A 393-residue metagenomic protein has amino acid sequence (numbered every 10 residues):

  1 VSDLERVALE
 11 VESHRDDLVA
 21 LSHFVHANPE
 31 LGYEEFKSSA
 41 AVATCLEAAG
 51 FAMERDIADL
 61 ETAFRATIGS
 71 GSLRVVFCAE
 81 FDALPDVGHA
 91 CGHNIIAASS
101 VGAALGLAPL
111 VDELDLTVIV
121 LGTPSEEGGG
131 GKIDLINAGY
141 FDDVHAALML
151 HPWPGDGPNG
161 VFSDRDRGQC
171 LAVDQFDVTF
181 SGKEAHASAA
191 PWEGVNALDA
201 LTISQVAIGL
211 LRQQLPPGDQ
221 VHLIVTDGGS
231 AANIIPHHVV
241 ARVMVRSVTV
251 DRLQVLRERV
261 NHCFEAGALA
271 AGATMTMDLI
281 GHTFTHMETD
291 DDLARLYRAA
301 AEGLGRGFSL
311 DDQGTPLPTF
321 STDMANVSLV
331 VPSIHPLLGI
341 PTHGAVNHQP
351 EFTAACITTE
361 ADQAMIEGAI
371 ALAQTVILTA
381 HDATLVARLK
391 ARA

Functional and structural regions predicted by a protein language model:
S2-D115: Acidic/His- and Gly-rich active-site-bordering loop/insert found across diverse amide/peptide-bond hydrolases
V42, L46, S99-L107, K132 (+2 more regions): Buried hydrophobic packing segments
T62-R65, D82-A90, N94-I95, V101 (+3 more regions): Histidine/acidic-residue-rich, glycine-tolerant segments that coordinate divalent metal ions
F64-A66, F77, F176-V178, A241-V243 (+1 more regions): Short beta-strand motif preference
I68-E80, R167-F180, P341-P350: Acidic-glycine-rich active-site phosphate/pyrophosphate-binding loop
L73-V76, T117-I119, H145-L148, S333-P336: Structural motif
D199-A393: Metal-dependent amide/peptide-bond hydrolase catalytic core, centered on the "pita-bread" metallohydrolase fold
